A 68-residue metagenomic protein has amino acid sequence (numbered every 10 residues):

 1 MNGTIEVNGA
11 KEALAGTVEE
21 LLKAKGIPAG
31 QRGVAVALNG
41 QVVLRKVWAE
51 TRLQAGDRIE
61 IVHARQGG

Functional and structural regions predicted by a protein language model:
M1-G67: Ubiquitin-like/PB1-type beta-grasp interaction modules and other compact soluble beta-rich domains
